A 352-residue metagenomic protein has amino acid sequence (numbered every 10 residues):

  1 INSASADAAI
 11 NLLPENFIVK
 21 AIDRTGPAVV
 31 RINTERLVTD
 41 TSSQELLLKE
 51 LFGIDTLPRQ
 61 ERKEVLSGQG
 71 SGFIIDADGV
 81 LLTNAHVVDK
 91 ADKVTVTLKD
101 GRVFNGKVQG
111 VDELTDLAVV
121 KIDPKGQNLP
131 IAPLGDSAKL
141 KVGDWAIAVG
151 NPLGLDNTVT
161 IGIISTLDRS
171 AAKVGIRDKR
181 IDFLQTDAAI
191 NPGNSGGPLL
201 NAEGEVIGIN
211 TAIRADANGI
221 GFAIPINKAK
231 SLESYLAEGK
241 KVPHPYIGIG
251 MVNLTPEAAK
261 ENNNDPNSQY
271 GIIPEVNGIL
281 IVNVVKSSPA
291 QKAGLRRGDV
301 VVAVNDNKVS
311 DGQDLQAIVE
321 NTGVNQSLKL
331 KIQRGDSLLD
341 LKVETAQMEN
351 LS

Functional and structural regions predicted by a protein language model:
I1, D7-I10, K20, S71 (+6 more regions): C-terminal recognition in membrane/secretory proteostasis and scaffolding
N2-L81, D89-A91, R102, L117 (+4 more regions): Glycine-biased strand-turn-strand hairpin within the trypsin-fold
L12, S67-Q69, I74-N157, A217 (+6 more regions): Conserved active-site neighborhood of the chymotrypsin/trypsin-like protease fold
I32-E35, A77, K90, Q109-V111 (+8 more regions): Residue-level recognition of beta-strand microenvironments
F73-I74, A189-I209: Catalytic nucleophile loop of clan PA
P130-G135, L184-N191: Short pre-catalytic strand/loop immediately N-terminal to key active-site residues, enriched for Gly-Thr
N151-D178: Chymotrypsin/trypsin-fold serine protease catalytic domain
